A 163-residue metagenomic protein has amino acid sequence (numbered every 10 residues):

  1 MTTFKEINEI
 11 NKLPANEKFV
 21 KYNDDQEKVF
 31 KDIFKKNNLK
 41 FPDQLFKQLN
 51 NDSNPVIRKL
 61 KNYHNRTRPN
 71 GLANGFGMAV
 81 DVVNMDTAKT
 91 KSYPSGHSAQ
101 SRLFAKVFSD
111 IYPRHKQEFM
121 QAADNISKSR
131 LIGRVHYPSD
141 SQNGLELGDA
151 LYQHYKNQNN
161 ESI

Functional and structural regions predicted by a protein language model:
M1-G133: Hydrophobic alpha-helical bundle signature of multipass membrane enzymes
F4, Q153-H154, Q158-I163: Acidic, carboxylate-rich catalytic segments that either coordinate divalent cations
N125-N157: Interfacial helix-loop-helix junctions of multi-pass membrane proteins
